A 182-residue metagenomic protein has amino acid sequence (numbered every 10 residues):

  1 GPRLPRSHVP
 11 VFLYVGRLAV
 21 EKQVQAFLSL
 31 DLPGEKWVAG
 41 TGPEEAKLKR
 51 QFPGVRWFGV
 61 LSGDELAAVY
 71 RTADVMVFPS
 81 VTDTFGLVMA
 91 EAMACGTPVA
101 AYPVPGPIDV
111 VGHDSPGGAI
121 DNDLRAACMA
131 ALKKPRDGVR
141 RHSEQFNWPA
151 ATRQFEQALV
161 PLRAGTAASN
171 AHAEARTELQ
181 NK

Functional and structural regions predicted by a protein language model:
R3-K22, L28-P33, W37: Conserved donor-binding/catalytic core segment of Leloir-type glycosyltransferases
E45-D64: Nucleotide-activated donor-binding/catalytic signature segment of Leloir-type glycosyltransferases, i.e., the conserved
A46, V104, I108-K133, P149: Change "using UDP/GDP/dTDP sugars" to "using nucleotide sugars
L61, A68-A73, F155: Short alpha-helical donor nucleotide-sugar binding micro-motif in glycosyltransferases
V81: Aromatic "clamp/platform" in nucleotide-sugar-dependent glycosyltransferases that forms part of the donor/acceptor
P98-A101: Short hydrophobic beta-strand element within catalytic cores of glycosyltransferases and related nucleotide-activated
L132-A168, H172: A charged, aromatic-enriched C-terminal amphipathic alpha-helix characteristic of glycosyltransferases across folds
